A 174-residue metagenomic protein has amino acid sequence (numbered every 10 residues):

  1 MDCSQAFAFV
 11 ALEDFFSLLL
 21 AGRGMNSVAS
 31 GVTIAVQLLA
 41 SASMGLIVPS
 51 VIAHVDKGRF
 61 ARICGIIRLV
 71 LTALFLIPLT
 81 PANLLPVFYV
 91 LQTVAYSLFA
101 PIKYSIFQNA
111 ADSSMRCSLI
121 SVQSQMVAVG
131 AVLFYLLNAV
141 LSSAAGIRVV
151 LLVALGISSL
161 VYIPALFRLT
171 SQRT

Functional and structural regions predicted by a protein language model:
M1-Q37: Helix-loop boundary and gating motifs at the non-cytosolic
L18-R23, S50, A131-L151: Transmembrane alpha-helix termini and helix-breaking/packing motifs in multi-pass membrane transporters
S27-V28, A111-Q123: Loop-to-transmembrane helix entry/capping segments in MFS-fold secondary transporters and related SLC/MFSD carriers
S43-K57, S142-S143: Helix-to-loop junctions at the C-terminal end of transmembrane segments in multipass secondary transporters
R59-L74, V153-L155: Structural signature of the two symmetry-related core transmembrane helices
I77-Y89: Helix-loop junctions at membrane interfaces in 12-TM secondary transporters
S97-A111: Intracellular juxtamembrane helix-capping segments at the cytosolic ends of symmetry-related transmembrane helices
L133, I147-T174: Multi-pass alpha-helical transporter architecture, strongest for 12-TM Major Facilitator/SLC carriers used
